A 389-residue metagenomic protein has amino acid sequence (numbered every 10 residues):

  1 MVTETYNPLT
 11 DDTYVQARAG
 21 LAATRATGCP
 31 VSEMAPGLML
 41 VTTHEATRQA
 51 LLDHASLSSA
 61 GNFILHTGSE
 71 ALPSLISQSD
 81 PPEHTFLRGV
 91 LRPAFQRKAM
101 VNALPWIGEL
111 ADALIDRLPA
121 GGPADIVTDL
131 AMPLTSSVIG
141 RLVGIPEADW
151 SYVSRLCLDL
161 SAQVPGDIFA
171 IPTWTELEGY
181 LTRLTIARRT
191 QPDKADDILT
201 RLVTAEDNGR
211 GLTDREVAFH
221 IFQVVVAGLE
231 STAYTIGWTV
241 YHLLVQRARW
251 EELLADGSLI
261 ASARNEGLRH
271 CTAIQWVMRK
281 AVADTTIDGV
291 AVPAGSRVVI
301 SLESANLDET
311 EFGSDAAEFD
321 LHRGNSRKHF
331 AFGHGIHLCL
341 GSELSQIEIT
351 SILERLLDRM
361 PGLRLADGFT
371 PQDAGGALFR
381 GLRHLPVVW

Functional and structural regions predicted by a protein language model:
M1-W389: Cytochrome P450
